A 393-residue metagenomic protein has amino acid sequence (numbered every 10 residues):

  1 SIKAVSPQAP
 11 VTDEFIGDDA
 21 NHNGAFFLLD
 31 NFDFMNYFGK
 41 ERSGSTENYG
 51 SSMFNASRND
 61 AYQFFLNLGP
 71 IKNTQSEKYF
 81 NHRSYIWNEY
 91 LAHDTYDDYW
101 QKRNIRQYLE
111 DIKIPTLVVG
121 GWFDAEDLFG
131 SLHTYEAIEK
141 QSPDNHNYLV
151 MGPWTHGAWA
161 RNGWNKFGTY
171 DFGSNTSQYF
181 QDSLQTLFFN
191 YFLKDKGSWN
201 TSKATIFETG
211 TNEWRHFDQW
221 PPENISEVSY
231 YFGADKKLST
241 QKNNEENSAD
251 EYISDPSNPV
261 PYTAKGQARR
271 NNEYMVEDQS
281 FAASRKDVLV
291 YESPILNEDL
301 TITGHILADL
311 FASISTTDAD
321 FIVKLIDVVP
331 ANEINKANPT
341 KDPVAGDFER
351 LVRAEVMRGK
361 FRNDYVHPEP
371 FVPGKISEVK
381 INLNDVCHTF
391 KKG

Functional and structural regions predicted by a protein language model:
I2-K3, H146: Core-facing hydrophobic residues within beta-strands of well-ordered domains
K3-D111: Accessory cap/linker subdomain of secreted extracellular hydrolases
S6-A9, V150-P153, G233: Alpha/beta-hydrolase-fold catalytic nucleophile elbow
A56-K72, K166-G393: C-terminal, loop-rich substrate-recognition/catalytic regions characterized by aromatic stacking residues
I112, V118-G120: Short beta-strand/loop motif that positions the catalytic acidic residue of the alpha/beta-hydrolase fold
W122-D124, W154: Acidic beta-to-alpha connecting loop that harbors the catalytic carboxylate
A125-L132: Conserved alpha/beta-hydrolase "acid-adjacent" motif
E139-K166: Catalytic histidine neighborhood in serine/cysteine hydrolases with alpha/beta-hydrolase-type architecture
